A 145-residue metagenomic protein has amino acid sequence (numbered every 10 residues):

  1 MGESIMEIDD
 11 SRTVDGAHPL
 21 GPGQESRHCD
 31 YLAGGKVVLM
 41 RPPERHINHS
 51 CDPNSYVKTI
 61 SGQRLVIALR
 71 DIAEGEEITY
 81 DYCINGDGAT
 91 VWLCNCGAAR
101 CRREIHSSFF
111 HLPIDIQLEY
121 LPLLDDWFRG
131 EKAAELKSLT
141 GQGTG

Functional and structural regions predicted by a protein language model:
M1-K58: Catalytic cores of histone-lysine modification enzymes
S50-G145: C-terminal SET catalytic tail plus cysteine-rich post-SET Zn-binding segment of SAM-dependent SET-domain
